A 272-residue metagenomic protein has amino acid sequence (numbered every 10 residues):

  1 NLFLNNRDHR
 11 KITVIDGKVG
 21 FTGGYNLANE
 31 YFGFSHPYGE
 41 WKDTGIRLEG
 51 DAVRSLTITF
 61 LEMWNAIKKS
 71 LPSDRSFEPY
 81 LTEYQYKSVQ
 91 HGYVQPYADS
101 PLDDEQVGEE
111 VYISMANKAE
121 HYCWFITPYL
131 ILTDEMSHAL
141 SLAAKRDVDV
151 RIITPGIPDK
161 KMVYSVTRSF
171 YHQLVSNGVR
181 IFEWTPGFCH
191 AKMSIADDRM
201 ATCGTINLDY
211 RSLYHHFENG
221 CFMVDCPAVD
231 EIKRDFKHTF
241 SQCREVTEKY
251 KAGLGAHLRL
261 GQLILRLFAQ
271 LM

Functional and structural regions predicted by a protein language model:
N1-M272: Charged, low-complexity intrinsically disordered terminal segments
